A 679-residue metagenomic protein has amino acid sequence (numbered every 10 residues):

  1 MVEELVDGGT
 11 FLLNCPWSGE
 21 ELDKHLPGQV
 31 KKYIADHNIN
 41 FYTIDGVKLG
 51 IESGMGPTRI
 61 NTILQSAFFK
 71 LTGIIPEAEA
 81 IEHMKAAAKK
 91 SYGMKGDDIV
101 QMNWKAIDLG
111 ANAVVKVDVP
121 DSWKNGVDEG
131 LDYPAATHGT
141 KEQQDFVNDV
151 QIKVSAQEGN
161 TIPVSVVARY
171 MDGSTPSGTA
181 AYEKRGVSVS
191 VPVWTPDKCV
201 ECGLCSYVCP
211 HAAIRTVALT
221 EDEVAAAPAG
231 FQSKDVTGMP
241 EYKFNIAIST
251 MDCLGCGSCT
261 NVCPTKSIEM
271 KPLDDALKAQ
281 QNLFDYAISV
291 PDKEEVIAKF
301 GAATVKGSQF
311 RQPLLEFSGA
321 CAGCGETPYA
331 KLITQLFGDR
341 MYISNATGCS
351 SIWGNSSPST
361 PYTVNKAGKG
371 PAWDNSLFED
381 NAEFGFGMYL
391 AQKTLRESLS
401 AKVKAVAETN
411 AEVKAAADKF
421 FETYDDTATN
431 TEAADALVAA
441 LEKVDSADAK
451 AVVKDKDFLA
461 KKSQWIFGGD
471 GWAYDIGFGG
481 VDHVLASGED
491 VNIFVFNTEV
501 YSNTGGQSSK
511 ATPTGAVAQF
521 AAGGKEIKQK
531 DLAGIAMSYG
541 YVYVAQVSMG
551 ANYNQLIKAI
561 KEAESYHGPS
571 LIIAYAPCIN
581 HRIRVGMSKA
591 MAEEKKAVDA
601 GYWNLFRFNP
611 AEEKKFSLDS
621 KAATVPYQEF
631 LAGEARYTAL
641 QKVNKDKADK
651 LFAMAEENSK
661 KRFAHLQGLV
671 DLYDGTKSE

Functional and structural regions predicted by a protein language model:
M1, I60-Q65, I352, W472-G480 (+1 more regions): Short glycine/serine/threonine-rich phosphate/pyrophosphate-binding segments that cradle anionic phosphate groups
M1-V154, V224-G230, Q507, T514-Q519 (+1 more regions): Active-site cofactor/cluster-binding pocket
T10-W17, A346, I493-N497: Short internal beta-strands
L22-L26, S53-G56, V119, L204 (+12 more regions): Short acidic, glycine/serine/threonine-rich loops at helix termini
I51-M55, I75, D97-Q101, D197-V200 (+11 more regions): Alpha-helix capping and helix-loop boundary segments enriched in small/acidic/polar residues
A80-I81, G93-C253, T260-Y342, A346-Q464 (+8 more regions): Ferredoxin-type iron-sulfur electron-transfer modules and their immediate structural context
S446, V452, F458-I466, D475-V491 (+1 more regions): Glycine-rich ThDP/TPP pyrophosphate-binding loop and its adjacent helix/strand module within ThDP-dependent enzymes
D619-E629: A conserved mid-domain beta-alpha-beta active-site/ligand-binding segment of alpha/beta enzyme cores
